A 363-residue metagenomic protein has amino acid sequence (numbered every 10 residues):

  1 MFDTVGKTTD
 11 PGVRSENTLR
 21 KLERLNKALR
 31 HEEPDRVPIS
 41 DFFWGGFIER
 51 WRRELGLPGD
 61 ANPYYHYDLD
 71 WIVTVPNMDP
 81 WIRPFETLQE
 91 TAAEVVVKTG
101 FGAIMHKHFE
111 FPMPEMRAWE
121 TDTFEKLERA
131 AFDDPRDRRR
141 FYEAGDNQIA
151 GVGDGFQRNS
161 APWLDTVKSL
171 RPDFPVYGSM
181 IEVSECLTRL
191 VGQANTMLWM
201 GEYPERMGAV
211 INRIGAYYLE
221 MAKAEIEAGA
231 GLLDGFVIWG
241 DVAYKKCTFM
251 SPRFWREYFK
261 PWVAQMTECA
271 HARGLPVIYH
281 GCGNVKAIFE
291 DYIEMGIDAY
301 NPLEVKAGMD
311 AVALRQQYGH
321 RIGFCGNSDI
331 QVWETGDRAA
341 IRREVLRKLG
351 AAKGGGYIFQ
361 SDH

Functional and structural regions predicted by a protein language model:
F2-E54, V97-K98, F124-H363: Active-site loop segments of alpha/beta catalytic cores
D41, N62, I104, P114: N-acyltransferase acceptor-side catalytic subdomain
F43-W44, P76-M78, G100-F101: Short, flexible beta-strand-to-coil junctions
R52-E86: Segments that shape or occlude catalytic/ligand-binding pockets
F85-Q89, A93: A structural signal for short, hydrophobic beta-strand segments that form beta-sheets in beta-rich/all-beta domains
A93-G100, H106: Generic recognition of long tandem-repeat/solenoid scaffolds
H106-A130: Short, surface-exposed, low-complexity cationic segments
